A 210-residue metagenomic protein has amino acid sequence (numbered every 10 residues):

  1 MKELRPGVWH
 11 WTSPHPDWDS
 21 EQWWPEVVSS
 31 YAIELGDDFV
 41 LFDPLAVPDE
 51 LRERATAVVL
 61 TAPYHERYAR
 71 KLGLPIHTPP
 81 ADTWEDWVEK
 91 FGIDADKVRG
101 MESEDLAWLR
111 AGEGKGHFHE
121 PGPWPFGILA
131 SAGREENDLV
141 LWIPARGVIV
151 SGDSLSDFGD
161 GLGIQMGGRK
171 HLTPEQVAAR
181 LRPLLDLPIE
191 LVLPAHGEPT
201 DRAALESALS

Functional and structural regions predicted by a protein language model:
M1-D37: Zn-dependent metallo-beta-lactamase
K2, S13-P16, D38-L41, A107-W108 (+1 more regions): Metallo-beta-lactamase
E3-L4, P25, A32-G36, E50-A55 (+2 more regions): Flexible, charged surface loops at secondary-structure boundaries
S13-V28, E85-H117, E136-D138, S154 (+1 more regions): Active-site-proximal loop/helix segment associated with metal-binding centers of metalloenzymes
E21, S30, L45-L51, H117-H119 (+3 more regions): Short, flexible, glycine/charge-rich loop motifs used to bind or transfer phosphoryl groups or to couple energy/partner
E26, H65, Q176-V177: Amphipathic coiled-coil/heptad-repeat helices and related helical stalk/stem segments that mediate oligomerization
S29, T56-A57, P75, P188-L191: Residues at the starts of beta-strands that form the adenosine-phosphate
L45-H119: Active-site HxH/HxHxD metal-binding segment of metal-dependent hydrolases
